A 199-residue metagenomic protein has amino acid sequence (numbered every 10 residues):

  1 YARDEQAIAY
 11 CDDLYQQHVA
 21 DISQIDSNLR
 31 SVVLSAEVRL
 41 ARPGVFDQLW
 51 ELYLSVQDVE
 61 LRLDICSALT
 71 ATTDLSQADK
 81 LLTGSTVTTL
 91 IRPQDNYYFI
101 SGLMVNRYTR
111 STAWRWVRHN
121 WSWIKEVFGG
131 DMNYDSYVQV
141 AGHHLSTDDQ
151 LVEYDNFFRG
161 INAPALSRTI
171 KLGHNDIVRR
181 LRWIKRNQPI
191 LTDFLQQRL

Functional and structural regions predicted by a protein language model:
Y1-L199: Long, ordered, helix-rich scaffold segments
